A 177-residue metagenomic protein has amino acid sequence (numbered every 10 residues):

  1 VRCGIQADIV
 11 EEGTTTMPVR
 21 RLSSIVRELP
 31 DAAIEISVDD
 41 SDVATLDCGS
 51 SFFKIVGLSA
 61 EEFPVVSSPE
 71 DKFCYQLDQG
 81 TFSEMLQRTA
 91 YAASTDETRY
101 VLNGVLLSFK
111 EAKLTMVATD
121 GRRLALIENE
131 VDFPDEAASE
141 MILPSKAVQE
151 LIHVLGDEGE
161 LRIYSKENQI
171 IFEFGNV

Functional and structural regions predicted by a protein language model:
V1-V177: Structural preference for solvent-exposed beta-strand-turn elements and adjacent flexible terminal/loop segments within
